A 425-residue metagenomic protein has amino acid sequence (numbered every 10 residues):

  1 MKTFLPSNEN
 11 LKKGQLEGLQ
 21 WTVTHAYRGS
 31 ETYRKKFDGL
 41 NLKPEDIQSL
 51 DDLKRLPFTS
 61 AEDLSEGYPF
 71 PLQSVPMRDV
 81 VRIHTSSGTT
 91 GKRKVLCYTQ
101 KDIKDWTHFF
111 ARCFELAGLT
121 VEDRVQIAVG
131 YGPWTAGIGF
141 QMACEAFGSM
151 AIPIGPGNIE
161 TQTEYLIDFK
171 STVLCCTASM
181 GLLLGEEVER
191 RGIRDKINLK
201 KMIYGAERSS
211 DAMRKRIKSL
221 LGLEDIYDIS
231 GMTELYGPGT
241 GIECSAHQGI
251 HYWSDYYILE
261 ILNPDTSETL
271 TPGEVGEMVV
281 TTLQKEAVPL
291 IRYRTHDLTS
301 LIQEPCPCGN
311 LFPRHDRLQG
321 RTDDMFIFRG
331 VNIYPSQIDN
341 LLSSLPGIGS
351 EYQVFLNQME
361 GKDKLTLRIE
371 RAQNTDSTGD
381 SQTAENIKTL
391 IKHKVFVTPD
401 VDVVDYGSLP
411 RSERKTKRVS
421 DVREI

Functional and structural regions predicted by a protein language model:
M1-K2, K13, T59-Y227, L235 (+4 more regions): Active-site phosphate/ATP/adenylate-binding loop shared across adenylate-forming ligases
M1-T85, T90-H108, R112-L116, R214 (+5 more regions): Nucleotide 5′-phosphate-binding alpha/beta core
G91, G192, T266-E268, R414: Detector for glycine-centered tight turns/loop "hinges" at secondary-structure junctions
I154, I229, L262, N357 (+1 more regions): Conserved beta-strand termini and adjacent loop/short-helix elements that scaffold enzyme active sites in alpha/beta
L174, L283-V395, R414: AMP-binding/adenylate-forming catalytic core of the ANL superfamily
I197, W253-Y256, R321: Short, solvent-exposed loop/turn segments at the edges of secondary structure
S209-P305: Conserved AMP-binding/adenylate-forming
